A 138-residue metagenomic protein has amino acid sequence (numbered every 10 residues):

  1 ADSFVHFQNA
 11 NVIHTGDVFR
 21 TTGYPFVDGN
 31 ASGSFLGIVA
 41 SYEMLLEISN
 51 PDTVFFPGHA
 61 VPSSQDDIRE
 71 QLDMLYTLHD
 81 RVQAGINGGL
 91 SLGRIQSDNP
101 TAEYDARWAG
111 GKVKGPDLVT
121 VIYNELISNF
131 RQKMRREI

Functional and structural regions predicted by a protein language model:
D2-T77, R81-A84: Metallo-beta-lactamase
E47-D52, V61-I138: Accessory terminal helices/loops
